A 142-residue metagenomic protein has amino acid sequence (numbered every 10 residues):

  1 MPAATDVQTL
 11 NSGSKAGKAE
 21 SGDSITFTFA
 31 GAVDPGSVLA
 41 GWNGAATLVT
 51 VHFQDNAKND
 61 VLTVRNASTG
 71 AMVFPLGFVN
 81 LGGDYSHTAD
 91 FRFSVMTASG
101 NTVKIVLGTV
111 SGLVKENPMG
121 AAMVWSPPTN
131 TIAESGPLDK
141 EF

Functional and structural regions predicted by a protein language model:
M1-F142: Non-catalytic beta-sheet/beta-sandwich ligand-binding modules that flank or precede catalytic cores
